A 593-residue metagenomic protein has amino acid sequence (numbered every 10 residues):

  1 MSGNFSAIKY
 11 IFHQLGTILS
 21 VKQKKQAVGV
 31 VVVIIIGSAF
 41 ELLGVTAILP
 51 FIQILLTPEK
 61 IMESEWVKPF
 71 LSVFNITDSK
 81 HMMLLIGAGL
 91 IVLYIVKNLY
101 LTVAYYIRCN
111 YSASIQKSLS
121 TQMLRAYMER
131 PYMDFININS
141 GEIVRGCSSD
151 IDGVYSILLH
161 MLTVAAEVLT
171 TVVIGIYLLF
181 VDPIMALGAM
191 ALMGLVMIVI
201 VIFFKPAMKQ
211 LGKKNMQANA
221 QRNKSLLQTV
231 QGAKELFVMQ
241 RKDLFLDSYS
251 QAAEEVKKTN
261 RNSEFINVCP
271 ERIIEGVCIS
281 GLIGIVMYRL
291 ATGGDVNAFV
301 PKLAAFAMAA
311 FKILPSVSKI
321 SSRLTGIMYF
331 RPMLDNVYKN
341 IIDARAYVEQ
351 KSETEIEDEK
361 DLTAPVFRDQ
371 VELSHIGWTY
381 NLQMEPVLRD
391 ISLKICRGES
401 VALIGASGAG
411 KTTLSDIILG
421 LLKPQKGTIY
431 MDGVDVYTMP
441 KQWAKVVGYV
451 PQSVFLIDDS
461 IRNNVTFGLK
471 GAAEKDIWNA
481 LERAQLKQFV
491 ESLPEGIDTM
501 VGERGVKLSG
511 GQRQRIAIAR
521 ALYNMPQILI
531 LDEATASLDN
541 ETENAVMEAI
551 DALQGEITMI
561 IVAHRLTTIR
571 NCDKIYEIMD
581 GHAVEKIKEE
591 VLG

Functional and structural regions predicted by a protein language model:
N4-A7, E41-L49, L93-S140, V144 (+11 more regions): Juxtamembrane helix-loop junctions of ABC transporter transmembrane domains
G29-V96, L179-M185, A191, L290-V300: Transmembrane helix-loop-helix hairpins at lipid-water interfaces of multipass membrane proteins, especially the type-1
V30-I36, T163-K214, G284-F299: Transmembrane helices of ABC transporter permease
I136-G141, K214-N262, Y329, N336-V337 (+1 more regions): Loop segments that connect adjacent transmembrane helices in multi-pass transporters
F237-R241, F265, K312-R345, E349-Q350: Cytosolic ends of transmembrane helices, especially the final helix of ABC transmembrane type-1 domains
L419: Helix-to-loop junction immediately C-terminal to a conserved catalytic motif
Y430-G433, A444, R462-E503, M547-E548 (+1 more regions): ABC ATPase nucleotide-binding domain helical subdomain, centered on the C-loop/LSGGQ "ABC signature"
G448, S453, N464, A480-R483 (+1 more regions): ABC-family ATPase nucleotide-binding domain "signature/switch" substructure
